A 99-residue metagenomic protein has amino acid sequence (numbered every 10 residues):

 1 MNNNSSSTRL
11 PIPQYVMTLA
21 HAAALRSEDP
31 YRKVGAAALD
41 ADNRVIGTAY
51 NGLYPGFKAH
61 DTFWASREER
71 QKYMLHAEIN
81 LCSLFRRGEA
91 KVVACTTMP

Functional and structural regions predicted by a protein language model:
S5-L10, L39-A41, A65: General secondary-structure propensity
S5-R32: Short, basic/aromatic recognition patches
L10-P11, G47-P99: Zn2+-dependent cytidine deaminase-like catalytic core
L25, D29, A41-D42, Y54 (+1 more regions): Charged, amphipathic alpha-helical interaction segments
V34-T48: Short beta-strand scaffold segments in enzyme catalytic cores
